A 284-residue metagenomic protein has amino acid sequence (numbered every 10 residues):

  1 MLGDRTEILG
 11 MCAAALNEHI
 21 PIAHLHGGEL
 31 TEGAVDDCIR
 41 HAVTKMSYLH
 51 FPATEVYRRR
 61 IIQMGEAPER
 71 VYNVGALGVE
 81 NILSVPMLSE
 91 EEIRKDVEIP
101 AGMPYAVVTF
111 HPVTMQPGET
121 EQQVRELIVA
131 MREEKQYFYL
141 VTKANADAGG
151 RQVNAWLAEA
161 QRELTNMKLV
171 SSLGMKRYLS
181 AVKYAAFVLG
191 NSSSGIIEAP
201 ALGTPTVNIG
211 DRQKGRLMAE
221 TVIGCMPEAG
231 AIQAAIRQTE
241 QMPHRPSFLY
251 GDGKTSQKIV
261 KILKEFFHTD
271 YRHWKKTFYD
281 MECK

Functional and structural regions predicted by a protein language model:
M1-A67: Active-site and donor-binding regions of nucleotide-sugar-utilizing enzymes
M1-L2, L9-C12, L25, H50 (+1 more regions): A donor-sugar binding/catalytic signature common to diverse glycosyltransferases and related nucleotide-sugar
D4, T54-E55, G75, G174 (+2 more regions): Helix N-cap/beta->alpha junction signal
M46-Q122, W274: A nucleotide-sugar donor-handling region in carbohydrate enzymes
P52, Y72-V74, L169-S171, I223-E228: Short acidic-hydrophobic, aromatic-tinged amphipathic segments that line or gate anion-handling sites
L88-Y184: Donor-nucleotide binding loops and adjacent catalytic segments primarily of GT-B fold Leloir glycosyltransferases
K214-T239, P246-Q257: Change "using UDP/GDP/dTDP sugars" to "using nucleotide sugars
E240-K284: C-terminal amphipathic helix plus adjacent low-complexity, charged tail appended to glycosyltransferase catalytic
